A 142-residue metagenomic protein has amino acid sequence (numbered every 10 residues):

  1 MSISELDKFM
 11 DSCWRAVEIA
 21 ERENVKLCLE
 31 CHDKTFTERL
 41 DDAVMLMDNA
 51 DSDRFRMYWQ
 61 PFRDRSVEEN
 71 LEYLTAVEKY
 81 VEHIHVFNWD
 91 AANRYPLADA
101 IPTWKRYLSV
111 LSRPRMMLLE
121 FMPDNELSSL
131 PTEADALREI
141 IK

Functional and structural regions predicted by a protein language model:
M1-C13: Active-site cleft segment of glycoside hydrolase catalytic domains centered on the general acid/base Glu
I3-L6, D33-E38: Conserved glycine-rich "GG(E/T)P / GGGxP" loop and the immediately following alpha-helix in the radical SAM core
D11-W14, T37-R56, R63-K142: Histidine-acidic metal/acid-base catalytic patches
C28-E30, Y58, L118: Generic enzyme active-site microenvironment
H32, F62: Conserved Walker B
